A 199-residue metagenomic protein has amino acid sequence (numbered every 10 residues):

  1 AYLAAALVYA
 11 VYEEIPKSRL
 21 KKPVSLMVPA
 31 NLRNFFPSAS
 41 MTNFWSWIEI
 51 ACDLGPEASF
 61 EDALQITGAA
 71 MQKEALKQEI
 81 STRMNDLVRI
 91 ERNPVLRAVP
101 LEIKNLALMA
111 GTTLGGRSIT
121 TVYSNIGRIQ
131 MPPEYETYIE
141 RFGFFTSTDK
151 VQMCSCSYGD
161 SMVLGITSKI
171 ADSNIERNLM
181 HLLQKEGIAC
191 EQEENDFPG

Functional and structural regions predicted by a protein language model:
A1-V8: Short amphipathic alpha-helical segments
Y12-G199: Acyl-thioester-dependent acyl-group transfer interface
